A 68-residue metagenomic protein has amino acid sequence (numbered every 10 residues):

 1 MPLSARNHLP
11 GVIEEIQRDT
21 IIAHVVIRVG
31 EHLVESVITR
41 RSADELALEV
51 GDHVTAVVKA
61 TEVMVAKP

Functional and structural regions predicted by a protein language model:
M1-P68: Non-catalytic connector elements of ABC transporters
